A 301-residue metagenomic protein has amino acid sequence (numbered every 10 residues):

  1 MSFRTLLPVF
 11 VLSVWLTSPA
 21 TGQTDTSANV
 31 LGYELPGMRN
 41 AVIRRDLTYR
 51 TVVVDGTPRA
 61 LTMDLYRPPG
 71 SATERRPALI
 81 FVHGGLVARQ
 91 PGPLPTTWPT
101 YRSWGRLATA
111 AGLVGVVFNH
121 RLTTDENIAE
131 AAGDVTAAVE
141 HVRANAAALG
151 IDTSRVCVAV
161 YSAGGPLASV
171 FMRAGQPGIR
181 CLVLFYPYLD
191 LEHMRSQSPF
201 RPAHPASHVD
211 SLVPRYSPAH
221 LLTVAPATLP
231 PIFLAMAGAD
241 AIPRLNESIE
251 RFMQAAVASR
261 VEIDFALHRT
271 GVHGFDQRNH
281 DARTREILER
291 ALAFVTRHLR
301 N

Functional and structural regions predicted by a protein language model:
D25-E74: N-terminal cap/lid segment of alpha/beta-hydrolase-fold proteins
G32-R39, I179-R180, P187-V224: Mobile cap/lid helix-loop segments that gate and shape the active-site cleft of serine hydrolases
A72-R76, G85-D125, I242: Short substrate-entry loop that stabilizes the transition state in hydrolases
P95-T100, W104, V116-D152, N279-T284: Catalytic nucleophile-loop/oxyanion-hole region of alpha/beta-hydrolase and closely related hydrolase-like folds
A137-S198: Primarily recognizes the serine-hydrolase "nucleophile elbow" in alpha/beta-hydrolase and SGNH/GDSL folds
F233-A241: Conserved strand-to-loop "acid loop" that flanks and positions the catalytic carboxylate
A235, E250-M253, V257-N301: C-terminal catalytic histidine-bearing segment of alpha/beta-hydrolase fold enzymes
A241-R251: Conserved alpha/beta-hydrolase "acid-adjacent" motif
